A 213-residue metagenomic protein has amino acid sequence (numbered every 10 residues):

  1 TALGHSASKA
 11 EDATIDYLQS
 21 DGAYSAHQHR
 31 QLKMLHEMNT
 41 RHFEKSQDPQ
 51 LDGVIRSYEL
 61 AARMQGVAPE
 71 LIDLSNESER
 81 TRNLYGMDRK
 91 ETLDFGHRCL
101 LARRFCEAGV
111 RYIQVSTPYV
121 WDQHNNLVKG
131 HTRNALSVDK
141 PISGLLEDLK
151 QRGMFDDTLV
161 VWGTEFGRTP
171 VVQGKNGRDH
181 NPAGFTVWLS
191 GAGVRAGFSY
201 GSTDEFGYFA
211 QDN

Functional and structural regions predicted by a protein language model:
T1-N213: Ligand-binding pockets and gating/stacking loops
